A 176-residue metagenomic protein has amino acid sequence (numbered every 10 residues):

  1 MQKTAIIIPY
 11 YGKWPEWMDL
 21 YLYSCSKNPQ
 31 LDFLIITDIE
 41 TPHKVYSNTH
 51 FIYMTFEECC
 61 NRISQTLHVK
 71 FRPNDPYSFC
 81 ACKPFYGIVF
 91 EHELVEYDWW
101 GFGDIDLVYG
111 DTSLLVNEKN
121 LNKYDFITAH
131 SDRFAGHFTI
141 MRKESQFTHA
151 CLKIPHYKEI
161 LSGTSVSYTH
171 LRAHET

Functional and structural regions predicted by a protein language model:
M1-G12: N-proximal low-complexity "stem/linker" segments adjacent to membrane-targeting elements
Y23-L31: Short, acidic, metal-binding catalytic loop of nucleotide-sugar glycosyltransferases
D32-E40, M54: Short beta-strand/loop segment that forms part of the nucleotide-sugar
E40-N48: Short loop/helix-cap segments at secondary-structure boundaries that form the rim of catalytic
S47-I88, H92: Active-site-proximal specificity loops/subdomain of glycosyltransferases
A81-F126: GT-A fold catalytic core of metal-dependent nucleotide-sugar glycosyltransferases, centered on the diacidic
I127-K143: Short beta-strand-to-loop element that shapes/binds the nucleotide-sugar donor at the catalytic cleft/hinge
T169-T176: Conserved small/polar residues in nucleotide/adenosyl-binding loops
